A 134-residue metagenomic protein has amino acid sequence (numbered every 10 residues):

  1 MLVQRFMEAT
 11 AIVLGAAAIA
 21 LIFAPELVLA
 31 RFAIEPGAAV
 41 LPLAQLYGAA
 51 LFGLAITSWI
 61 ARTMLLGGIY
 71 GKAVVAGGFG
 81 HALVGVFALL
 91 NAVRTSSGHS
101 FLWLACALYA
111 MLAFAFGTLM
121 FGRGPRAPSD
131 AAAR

Functional and structural regions predicted by a protein language model:
M1-V13: N-terminal membrane topogenic signal
R5-F6, A17-P42: Membrane-helix boundary elements
G15-I22, V40-T63, A76-F87: Core segments of alpha-helical transmembrane spans in multipass integral membrane proteins
I22, W59, L90, F114-M120: Membrane-embedded alpha-helical segments of multi-pass transporters/permeases
A33-L41, G71-A73, S97-A107: Non-cytosolic membrane-interface motifs at loop->transmembrane helix junctions
S58-G71, A92-R94: Juxtamembrane helix-break-helix junctions at the cytosolic face of small multi-pass alpha-helical membrane proteins
F87-L104, M120-F121: Membrane-helix boundary connector in multi-pass membrane proteins
M111-D130: Membrane-water interface at the C-terminal end of transmembrane alpha helices
